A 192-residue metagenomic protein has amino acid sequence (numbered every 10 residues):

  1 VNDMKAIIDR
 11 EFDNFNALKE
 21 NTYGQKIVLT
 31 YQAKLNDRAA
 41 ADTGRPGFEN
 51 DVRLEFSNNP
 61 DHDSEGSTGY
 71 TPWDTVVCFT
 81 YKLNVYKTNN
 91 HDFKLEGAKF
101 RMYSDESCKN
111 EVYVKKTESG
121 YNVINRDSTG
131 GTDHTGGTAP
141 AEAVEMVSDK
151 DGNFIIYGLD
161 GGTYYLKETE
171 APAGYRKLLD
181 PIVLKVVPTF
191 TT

Functional and structural regions predicted by a protein language model:
V1-T192: Solvent-exposed loop/turn and edge beta-strand elements of beta-rich ligand-binding domains
